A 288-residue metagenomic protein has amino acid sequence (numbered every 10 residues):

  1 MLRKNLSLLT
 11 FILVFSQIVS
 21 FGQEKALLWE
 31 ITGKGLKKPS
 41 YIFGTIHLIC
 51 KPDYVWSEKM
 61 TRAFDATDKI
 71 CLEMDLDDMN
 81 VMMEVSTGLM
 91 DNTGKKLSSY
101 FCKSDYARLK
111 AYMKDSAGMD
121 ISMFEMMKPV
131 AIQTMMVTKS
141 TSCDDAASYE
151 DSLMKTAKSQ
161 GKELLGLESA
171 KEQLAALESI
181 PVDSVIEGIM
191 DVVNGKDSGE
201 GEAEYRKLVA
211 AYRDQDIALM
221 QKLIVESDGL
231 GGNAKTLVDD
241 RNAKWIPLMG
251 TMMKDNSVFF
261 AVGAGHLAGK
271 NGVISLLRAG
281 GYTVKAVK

Functional and structural regions predicted by a protein language model:
M1-W29: Bacterial Sec-dependent N-terminal signal peptides
R3, L153, M249: Aromatic/hydrophobic pocket-lining residues that form π-stacking "cages" and hydrophobic walls in ligand
L8, K34-L36, M252-K254: Short hydrophobic "helix-edge" motifs at membrane interfaces and signal-peptide entry regions
L13, H47, G265-H266: Short, glycine/serine-rich, charged loops/turns that create anion-binding and catalytic segments at active sites
G22, W56-S57, V85-T87, V273-L277: Short, glycine/charged-enriched secondary-structure capping and boundary segments
Q23, P52, D240-K244: Short secondary-structure boundary/capping elements
E30-G229, T236: Structured, acidic catalytic/metal-binding patches in enzyme active sites
G232-K288: A cross-kingdom marker for long, charged
